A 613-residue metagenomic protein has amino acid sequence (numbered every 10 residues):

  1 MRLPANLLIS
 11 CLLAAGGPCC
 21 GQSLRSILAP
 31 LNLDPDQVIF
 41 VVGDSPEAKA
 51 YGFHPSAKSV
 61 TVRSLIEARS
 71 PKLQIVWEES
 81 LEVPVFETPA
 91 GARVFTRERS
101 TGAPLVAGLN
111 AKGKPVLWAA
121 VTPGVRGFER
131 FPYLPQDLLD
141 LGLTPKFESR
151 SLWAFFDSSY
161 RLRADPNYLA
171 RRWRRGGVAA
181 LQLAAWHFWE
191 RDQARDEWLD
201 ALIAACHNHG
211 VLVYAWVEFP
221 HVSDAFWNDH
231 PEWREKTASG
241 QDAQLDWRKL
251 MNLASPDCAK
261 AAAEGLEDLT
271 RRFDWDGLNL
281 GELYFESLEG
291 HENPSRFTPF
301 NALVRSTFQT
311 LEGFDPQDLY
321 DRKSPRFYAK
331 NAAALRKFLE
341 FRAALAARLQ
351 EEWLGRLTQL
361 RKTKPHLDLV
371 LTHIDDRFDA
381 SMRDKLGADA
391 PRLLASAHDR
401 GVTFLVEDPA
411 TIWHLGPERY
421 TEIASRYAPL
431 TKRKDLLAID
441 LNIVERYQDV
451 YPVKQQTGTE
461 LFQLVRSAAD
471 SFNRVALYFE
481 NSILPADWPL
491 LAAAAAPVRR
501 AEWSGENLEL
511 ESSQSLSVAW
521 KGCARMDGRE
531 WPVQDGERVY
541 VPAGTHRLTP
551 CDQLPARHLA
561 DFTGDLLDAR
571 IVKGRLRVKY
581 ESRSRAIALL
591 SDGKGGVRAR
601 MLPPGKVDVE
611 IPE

Functional and structural regions predicted by a protein language model:
S23-E82: A glycine-rich, often tryptophan-bearing local segment used as a flexible ligand/cofactor-contacting loop or short
R63-P115, A120, G124-F131: Catalytic beta-strand/loop cores that center a nucleophilic Ser/Cys/Thr and support acyl-enzyme chemistry
Y160, L212-F273, K323-R336: Active-site-adjacent "subsite" loops/lids of carbohydrate-active enzymes
R163-W189, R272-F273, A395-L405, A468-V475: Catalytic domains of carbohydrate-active enzymes, especially glycoside hydrolases
L169, L183-D224, L345, L349 (+1 more regions): Aromatic-lined substrate-binding rim segments of carbohydrate-active enzymes
L288, Q350-Y420, V450-V453: Substrate-binding cleft/loops of secretory-pathway carbohydrate-active enzymes
H398-P497, E502: Substrate-binding cleft of secreted/luminal carbohydrate-active enzymes
Q534-L567, I587-A588, R598-E613: C-terminal beta-strand-rich structural cap/linker in extracellular carbohydrate-active enzymes
